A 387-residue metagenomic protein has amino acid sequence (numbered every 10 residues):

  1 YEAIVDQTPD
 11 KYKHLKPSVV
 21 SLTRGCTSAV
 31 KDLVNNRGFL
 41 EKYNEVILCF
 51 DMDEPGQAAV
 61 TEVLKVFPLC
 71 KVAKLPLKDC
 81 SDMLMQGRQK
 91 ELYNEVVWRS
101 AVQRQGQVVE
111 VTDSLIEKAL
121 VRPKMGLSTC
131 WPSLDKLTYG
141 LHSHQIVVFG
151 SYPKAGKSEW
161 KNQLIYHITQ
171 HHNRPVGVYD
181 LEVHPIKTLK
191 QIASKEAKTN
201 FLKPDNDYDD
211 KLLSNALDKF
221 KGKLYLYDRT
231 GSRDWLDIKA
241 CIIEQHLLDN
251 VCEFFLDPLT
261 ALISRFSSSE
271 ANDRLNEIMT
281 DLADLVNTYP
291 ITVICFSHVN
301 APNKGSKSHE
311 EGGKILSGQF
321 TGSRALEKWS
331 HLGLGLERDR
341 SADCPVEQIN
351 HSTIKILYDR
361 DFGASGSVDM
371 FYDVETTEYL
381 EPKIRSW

Functional and structural regions predicted by a protein language model:
Y1-L120: TOPRIM fold recognition
K42, F67, H172, D249 (+1 more regions): Helix C-cap/helix->beta junction micro-motif
Q105-T199: The Walker A/P-loop phosphate-binding site
K136, H171-N250, S264, S367-D369: Cytosolic-facing regulatory segments adjacent to core modules
F201-D205, Y227-S232, I263-N276, S306-L316: Flexible beta-alpha connector loops of hexameric P-loop NTPases
L236-V251, D284-Y289, A301-W387: C-terminal regions of RecA-like/P-loop NTPase motor modules
C252-D284: Helical hairpin unit composed of two closely spaced alpha helices linked by a short loop
F255-L256, I291-H298: Structural recognition of the conserved hydrophobic beta-strand(s) that form the central parallel beta-sheet of P-loop
